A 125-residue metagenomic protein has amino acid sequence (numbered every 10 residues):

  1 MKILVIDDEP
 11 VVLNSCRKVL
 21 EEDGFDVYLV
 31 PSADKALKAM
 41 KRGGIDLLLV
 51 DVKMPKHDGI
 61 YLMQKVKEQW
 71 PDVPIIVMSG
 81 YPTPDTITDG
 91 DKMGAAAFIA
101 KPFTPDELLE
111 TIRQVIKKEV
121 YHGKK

Functional and structural regions predicted by a protein language model:
E9, V52-K53: The short loop immediately C-terminal to the conserved phospho-acceptor aspartate in CheY-like receiver
P10-Y28: Two-component/phosphorelay signaling modules centered on CheY-like receiver
L13, P55, T83: The feature encodes the CheY-like receiver
P31-S32, D58-L62: Acidic catalytic/metal-coordinating carboxylates
K38, I60-P71: Short amphipathic alpha-helix used as the core "switch/output" element in two-component signaling
G43-L49: Active-site beta3 strand of CheY-like receiver
Y61, P82-A97, E110: Alpha4 helix (beta4-alpha4-beta5 surface) of REC/receiver domains from two-component response regulators
